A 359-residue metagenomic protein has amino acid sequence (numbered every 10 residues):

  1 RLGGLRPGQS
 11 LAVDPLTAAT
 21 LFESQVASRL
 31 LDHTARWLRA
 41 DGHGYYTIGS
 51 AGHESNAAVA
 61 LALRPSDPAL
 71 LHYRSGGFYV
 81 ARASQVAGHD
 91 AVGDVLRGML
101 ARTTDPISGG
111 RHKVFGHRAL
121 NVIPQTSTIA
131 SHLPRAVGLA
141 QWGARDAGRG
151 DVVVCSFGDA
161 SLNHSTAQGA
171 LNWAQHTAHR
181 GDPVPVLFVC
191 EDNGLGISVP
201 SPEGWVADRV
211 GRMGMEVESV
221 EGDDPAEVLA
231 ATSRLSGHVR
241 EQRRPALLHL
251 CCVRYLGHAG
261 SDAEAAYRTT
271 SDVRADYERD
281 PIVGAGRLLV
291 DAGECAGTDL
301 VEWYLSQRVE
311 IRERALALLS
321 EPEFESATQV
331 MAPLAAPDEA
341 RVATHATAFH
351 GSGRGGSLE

Functional and structural regions predicted by a protein language model:
R1-G44, L288-D291: Cofactor-/ligand-binding subdomain signature composed of acidic, glycine-rich, tryptophan-containing flexible loops
G4, H238-E359: Glycine/aspartate-rich loop-and-adjacent alpha/beta segment that forms the canonical ThDP
L11, Y46-G49, T128, A160 (+6 more regions): Hydrophobic alpha-helical scaffolding
L30-H33, A40-V184, I197-A207, G211-G214: Cofactor-binding active-site loop characterized by glycine-rich and histidine/acidic residues
T47, L70, L187-V189, S219 (+2 more regions): Structured core elements
A147-R149, P202-R234, E278-L305: Conserved thiamine diphosphate
A170-A174, A230-G237: Glycine-rich, charged/polar anion/phosphate-binding loops that engage phosphate groups from diverse ligands
D182, L187-D192: Catalytic or ion-translocation cores adjacent to nucleophile or general acid/base/metal-coordination motifs in diverse
